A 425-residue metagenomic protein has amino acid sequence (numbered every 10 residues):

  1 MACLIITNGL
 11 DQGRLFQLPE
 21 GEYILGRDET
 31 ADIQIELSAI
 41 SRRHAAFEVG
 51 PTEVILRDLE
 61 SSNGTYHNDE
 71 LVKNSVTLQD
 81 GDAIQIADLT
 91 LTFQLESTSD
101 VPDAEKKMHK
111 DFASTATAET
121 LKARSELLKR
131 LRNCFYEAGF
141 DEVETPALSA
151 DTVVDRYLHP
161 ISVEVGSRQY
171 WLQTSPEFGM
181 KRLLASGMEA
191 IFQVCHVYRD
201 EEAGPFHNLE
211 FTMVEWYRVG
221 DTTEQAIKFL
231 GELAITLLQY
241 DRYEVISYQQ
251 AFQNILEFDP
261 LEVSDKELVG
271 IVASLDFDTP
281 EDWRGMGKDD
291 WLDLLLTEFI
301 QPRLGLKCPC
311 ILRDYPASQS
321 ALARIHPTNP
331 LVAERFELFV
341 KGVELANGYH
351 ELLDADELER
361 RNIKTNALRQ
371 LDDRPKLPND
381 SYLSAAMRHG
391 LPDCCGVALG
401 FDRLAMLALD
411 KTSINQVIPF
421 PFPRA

Functional and structural regions predicted by a protein language model:
L4, I24-L25, L172, A251 (+1 more regions): Bulky hydrophobic/aromatic "packing anchor" residues in well-ordered structure
R14-D88: Forkhead-associated
H67, D356-A425: Active-site pocket scaffolds in enzymes
T90-D100: Short, Lys/Arg- and Gly-enriched loop/turn segments at beta-strand edges
D103-Q225, Q301, M406: Class II aminoacyl-tRNA synthetase-like tRNA-binding/catalytic domains
T120-L131, L172, P176, A226-L230 (+7 more regions): Hydrophobic (often cysteine-bearing) scaffold residues that line and stabilize catalytic clefts of nucleotide/cofactor
E177-G179, V197-R199, R218-D221, P316-Q319 (+5 more regions): Short, glycine-/Ser/Thr-/acidic-enriched flexible segments
L233-L345, Y349, K364-L391: Metal-assisted phosphate- and nucleotidyl-transfer catalytic regions
